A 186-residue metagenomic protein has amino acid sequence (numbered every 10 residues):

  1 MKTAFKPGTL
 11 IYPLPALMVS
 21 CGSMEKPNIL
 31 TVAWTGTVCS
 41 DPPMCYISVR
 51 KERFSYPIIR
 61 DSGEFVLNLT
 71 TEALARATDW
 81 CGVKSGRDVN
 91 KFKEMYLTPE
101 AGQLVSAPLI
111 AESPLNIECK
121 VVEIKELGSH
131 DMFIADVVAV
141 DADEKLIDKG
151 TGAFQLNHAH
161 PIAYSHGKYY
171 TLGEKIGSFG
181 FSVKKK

Functional and structural regions predicted by a protein language model:
M1-K186: Basic, polyanion-binding surface patches
